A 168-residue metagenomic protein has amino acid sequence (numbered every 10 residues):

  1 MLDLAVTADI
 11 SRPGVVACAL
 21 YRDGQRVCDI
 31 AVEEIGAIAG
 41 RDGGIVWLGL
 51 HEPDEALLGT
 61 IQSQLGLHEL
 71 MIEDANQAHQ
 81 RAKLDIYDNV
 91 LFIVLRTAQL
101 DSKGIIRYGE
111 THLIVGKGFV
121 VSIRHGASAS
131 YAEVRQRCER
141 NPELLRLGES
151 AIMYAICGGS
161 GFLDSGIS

Functional and structural regions predicted by a protein language model:
M1-S168: Peripheral, non-transmembrane regulatory/ligand-interaction domains of membrane transport proteins
